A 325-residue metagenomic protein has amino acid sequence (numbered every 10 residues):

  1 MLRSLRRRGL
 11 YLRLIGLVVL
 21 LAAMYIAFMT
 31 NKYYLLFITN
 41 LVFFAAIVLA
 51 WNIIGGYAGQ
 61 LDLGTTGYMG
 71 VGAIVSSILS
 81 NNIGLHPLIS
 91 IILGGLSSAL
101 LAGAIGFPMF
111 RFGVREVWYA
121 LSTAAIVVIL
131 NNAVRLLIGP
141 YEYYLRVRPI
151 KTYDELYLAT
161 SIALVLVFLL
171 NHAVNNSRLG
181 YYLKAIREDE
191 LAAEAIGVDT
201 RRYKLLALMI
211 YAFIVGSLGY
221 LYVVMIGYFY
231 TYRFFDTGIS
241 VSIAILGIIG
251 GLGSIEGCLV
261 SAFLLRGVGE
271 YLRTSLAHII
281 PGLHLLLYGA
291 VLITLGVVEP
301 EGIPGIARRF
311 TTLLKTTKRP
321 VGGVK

Functional and structural regions predicted by a protein language model:
M1-A46, V75, I83-S90, G323-K325: Membrane-interfacial amphipathic/re-entrant helices at transmembrane-helix boundaries
M1-L21, L137, E188-E190, E194-R202 (+1 more regions): Cytosolic-side transmembrane-helix boundaries in multi-pass membrane proteins
N31-I83, A104, P108-W118, E190-E194 (+2 more regions): Single transmembrane alpha-helix segments in multi-pass membrane proteins
L35-T39, V147-L169, L285-G289: Loop-to-helix entry region at the N-terminal start of transmembrane alpha-helices in multi-pass membrane transporters
I83-I126, V260-L264: Alpha-helical transmembrane segments within multi-pass membrane transporters and channels
A124-A159, G180, P300-I306: Extracellular/periplasmic helix-loop junction at the C-terminal end of a transmembrane helix in multi-pass membrane
Y153-Y230: Helix-loop-helix "hairpin" substructures at the membrane interface of multi-pass membrane proteins
L208-I293, V298: Transmembrane alpha-helical segments in multi-pass inner-membrane proteins
